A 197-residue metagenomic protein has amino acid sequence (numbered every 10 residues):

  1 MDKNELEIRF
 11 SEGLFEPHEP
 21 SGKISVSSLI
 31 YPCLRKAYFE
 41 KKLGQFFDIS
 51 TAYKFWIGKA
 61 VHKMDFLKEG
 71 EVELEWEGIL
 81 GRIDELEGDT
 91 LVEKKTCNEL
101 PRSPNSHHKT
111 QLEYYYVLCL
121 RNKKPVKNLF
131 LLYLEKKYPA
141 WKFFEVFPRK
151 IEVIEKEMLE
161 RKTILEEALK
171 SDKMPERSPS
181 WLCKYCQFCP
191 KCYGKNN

Functional and structural regions predicted by a protein language model:
M1-L91, N98-S106, T110: Metal-dependent nuclease catalytic cores that hydrolyze phosphodiester bonds in DNA/RNA, characterized by
C33, Y115, C186: A residue-level signal for conserved active-site and pocket-lining positions in enzyme catalytic cores
L91, T110-E113, P148-E152: Short, low-complexity, polar/charged sequence segments that are solvent-exposed and flexible
L91-V92, P139: Hydrophobic residues embedded in beta-strands of well-ordered beta-sheets
K94-T96, Y133: Residue-level recognition of conserved beta-strand positions in structured domain cores
H107-C119: Short, charged, amphipathic alpha-helix that recurs within catalytic cores of restriction-modification and other
L120-N197: Metal-dependent nuclease catalytic regions and adjoining charged, substrate-binding loops involved in nucleic-acid end
